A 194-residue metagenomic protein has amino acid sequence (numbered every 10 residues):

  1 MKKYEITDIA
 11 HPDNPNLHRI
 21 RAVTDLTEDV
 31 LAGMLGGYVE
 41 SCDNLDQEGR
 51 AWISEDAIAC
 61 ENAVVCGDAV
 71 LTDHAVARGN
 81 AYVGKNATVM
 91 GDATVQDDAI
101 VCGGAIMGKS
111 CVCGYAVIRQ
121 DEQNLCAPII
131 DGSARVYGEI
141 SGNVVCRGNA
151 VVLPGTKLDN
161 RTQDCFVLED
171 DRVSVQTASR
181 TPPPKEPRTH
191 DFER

Functional and structural regions predicted by a protein language model:
M1-R50, D56, D68, H74 (+6 more regions): Terminal amphipathic alpha-helical/low-complexity segments used for targeting or macromolecular assembly
D43-L45, A51, A57, A63 (+19 more regions): Residues at the loop-to-beta-strand transition
